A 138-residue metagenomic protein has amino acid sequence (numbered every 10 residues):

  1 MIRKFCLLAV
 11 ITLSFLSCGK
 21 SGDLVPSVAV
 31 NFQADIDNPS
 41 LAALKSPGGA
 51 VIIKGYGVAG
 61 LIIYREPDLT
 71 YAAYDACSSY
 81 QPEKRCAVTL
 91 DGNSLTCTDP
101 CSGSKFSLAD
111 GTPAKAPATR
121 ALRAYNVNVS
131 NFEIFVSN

Functional and structural regions predicted by a protein language model:
M1-K4: Positively charged n-region of N-terminal signal peptides that target proteins for export
L7-A9: Sec-dependent N-terminal signal peptides
S14-S17: C-terminal motif of bacterial Sec signal peptides marking the signal peptidase cleavage site
G19-N93, S107-L108, A121-N138: N-terminal pre-ligand scaffold of iron-sulfur
L69, C101-S102: Short loop/turn microsegments at loop-to-beta-strand junctions
G92-C101, P113-R123: Short cysteine/histidine-rich metal-coordination sites, predominantly Zn2+-binding motifs
K105-P113: Short metal-binding segments enriched for Cys and/or His
